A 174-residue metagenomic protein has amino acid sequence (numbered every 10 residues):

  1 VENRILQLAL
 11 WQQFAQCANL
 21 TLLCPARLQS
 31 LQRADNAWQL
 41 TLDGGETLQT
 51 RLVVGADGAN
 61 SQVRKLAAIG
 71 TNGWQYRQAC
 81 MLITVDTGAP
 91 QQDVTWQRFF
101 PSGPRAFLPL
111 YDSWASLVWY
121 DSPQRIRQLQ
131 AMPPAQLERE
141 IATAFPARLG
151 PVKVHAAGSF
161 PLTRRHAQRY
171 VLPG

Functional and structural regions predicted by a protein language model:
V1-L66, W74-A79: Conserved N-terminal helical subregion
A56-L162, H166-A167: Conserved FAD-binding catalytic core of PHBH/FMO-like flavoproteins
R169-G174: Short FAD-binding loop at a beta-strand-to-alpha-helix junction that anchors the flavin cofactor in diverse
